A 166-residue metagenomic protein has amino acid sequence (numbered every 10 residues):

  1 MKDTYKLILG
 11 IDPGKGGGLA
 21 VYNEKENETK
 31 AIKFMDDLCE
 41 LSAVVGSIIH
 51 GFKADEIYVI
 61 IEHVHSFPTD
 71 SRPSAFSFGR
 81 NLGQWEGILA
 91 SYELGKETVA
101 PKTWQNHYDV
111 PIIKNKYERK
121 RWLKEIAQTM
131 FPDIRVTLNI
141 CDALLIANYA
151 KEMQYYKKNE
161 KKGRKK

Functional and structural regions predicted by a protein language model:
M1-K166: Phosphate- and other anionic-substrate recognition elements at nucleic-acid/protein interfaces
